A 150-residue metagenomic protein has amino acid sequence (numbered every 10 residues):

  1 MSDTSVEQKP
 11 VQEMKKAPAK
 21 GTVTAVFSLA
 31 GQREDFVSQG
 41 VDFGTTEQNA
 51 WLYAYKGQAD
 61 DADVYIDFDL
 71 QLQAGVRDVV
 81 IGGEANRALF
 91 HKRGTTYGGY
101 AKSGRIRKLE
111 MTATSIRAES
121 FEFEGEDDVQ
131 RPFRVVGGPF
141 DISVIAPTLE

Functional and structural regions predicted by a protein language model:
M1-Q39: Charge-rich, low-complexity N-terminal segments
D3-V11, T22-T24, E122-E150: Edge beta-strand at a domain terminus
G21, T46-A50, A62, T114-E119 (+1 more regions): Residues at beta-strand starts and edge strands
F27-G31, K56-A59, E122-V129: Short acidic, glycine-rich loop/turn motifs
D42-A113: Surface-exposed helix/loop patches within compact recognition domains
E84-L89, S120-E126: Generic short beta-strand segments
A101-K108, I116-F123, V135-G137: Extended beta-sheet lipid-handling architectures
K108-R117, V144-T148: A short, structured loop/turn motif at beta-sheet edges
